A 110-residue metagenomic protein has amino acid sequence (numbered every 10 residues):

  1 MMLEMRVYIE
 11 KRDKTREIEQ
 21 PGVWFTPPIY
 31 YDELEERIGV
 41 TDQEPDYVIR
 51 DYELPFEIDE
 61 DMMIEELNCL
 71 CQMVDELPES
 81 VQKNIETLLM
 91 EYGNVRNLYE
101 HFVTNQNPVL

Functional and structural regions predicted by a protein language model:
M1-L110: Acidic interaction surfaces
